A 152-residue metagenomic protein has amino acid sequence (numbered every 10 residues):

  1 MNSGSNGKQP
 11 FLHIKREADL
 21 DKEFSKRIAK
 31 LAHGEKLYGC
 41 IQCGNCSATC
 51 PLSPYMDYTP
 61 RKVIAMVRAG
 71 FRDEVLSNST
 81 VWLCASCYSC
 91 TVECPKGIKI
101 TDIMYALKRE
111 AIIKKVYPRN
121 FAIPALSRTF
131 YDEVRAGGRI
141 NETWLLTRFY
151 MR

Functional and structural regions predicted by a protein language model:
M1-D19, G39-R61: A broadly conserved sequence feature marking short terminus-proximal activation segments in nucleic acid-centric
G4-G7, G34, G39, G44 (+3 more regions): Residue-identity detector for glycine
H13-L31, Y55-V81, I100-E142: Ferredoxin-type iron-sulfur electron-transfer modules in oxidoreductases and energy-metabolism complexes
K36-S53, S79-I98: Cysteine-centered iron-sulfur cluster-binding motifs in ferredoxin-type domains/subunits of redox enzymes
L145-R152: Intrinsic disorder at enzyme termini
